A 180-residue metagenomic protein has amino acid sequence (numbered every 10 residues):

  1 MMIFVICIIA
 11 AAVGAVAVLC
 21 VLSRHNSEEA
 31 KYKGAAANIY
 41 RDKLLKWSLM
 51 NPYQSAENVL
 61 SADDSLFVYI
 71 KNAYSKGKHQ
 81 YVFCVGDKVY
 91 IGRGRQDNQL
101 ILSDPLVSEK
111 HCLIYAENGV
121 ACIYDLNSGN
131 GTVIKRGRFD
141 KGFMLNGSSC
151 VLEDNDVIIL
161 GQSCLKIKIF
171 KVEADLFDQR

Functional and structural regions predicted by a protein language model:
M2-S103, V172-R180: Intrinsically disordered, low-complexity acidic Ser/Thr-rich regulatory segments
S65-F67, K88-Y90, V133, V151 (+1 more regions): Residue-level marker of beta-strand positions
Q80-Y81, L100-P105, L113-Y115, Y124-D125: Short histidine-centered beta-strand/loop micro-motifs that create catalytic or ligand/metal-coordination sites
V82-F83, L113-Y115, V151, I159: Well-ordered beta-strand positions
I91, H111-Y115, G119-Y124, S128-V133 (+1 more regions): Short hydrophobic/aromatic patches on the structural cores and recognition surfaces of FHA
D97-N98, S108, C122, G129-T132 (+2 more regions): Short, surface-exposed beta-strand-loop junctions and turns on beta-sheet-rich folds
K135-R180: C-terminal boundary/linker segments immediately following FHA domains
